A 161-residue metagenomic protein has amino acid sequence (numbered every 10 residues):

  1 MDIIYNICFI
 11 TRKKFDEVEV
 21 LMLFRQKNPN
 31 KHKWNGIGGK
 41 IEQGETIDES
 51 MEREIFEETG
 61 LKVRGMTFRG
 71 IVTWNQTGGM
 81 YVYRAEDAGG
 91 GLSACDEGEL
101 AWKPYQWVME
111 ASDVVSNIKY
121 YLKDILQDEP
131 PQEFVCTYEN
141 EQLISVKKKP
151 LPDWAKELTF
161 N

Functional and structural regions predicted by a protein language model:
M1-V20, K40: Conserved N-terminal beta-strand and adjoining loop/helix that marks the start of the Nudix/MutT-like hydrolase domain
D2-I3, F15, P29, T77 (+1 more regions): A generic fold-level signal
F9, M22, M80-R84, W102: Conserved hydrophobic/aromatic beta-strand scaffold that supports enzyme active sites
D16-E17, G89-S93: Short helix-loop capping/hinge motifs at secondary-structure junctions, enriched in acidic/polar residues
V18-E57, I71-T73, F134, I144 (+1 more regions): Conserved Nudix-box catalytic region and its N-terminal flanking loop in Nudix hydrolases and closely related
G60-G91, Y105-W107, K123: Active-site segment of metal-dependent pyrophosphate-handling enzymes, primarily the Nudix hydrolase catalytic core
S93-I125, I144-W154: NUDIX/MutT-family hydrolases
P131-Y138: Low-complexity, intrinsically disordered Gly/Pro/Thr-rich segments
